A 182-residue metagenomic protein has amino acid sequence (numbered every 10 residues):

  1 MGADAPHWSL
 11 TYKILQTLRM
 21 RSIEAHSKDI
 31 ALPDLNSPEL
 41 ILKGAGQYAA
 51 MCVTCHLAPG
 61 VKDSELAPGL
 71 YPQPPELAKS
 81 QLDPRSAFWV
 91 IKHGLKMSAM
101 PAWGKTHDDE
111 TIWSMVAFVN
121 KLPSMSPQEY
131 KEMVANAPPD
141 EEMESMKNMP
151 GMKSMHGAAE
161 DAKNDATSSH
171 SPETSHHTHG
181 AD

Functional and structural regions predicted by a protein language model:
M1-G46, L82, W103-N120, A137-A162 (+1 more regions): Periplasmic c-type cytochrome electron-transfer domains
D4, K13, I30-A31, A67 (+2 more regions): Homeobox/homeodomain signature
K28-P38, T54-L66, P74, S80: Charged, low-complexity, helix/coiled-coil-prone segments
A45-P72, K96-P101, P123-Q128: Periplasmic/extracellular electron-transfer cofactor-ligation site, primarily the c-type cytochrome heme-c attachment
G69-S124, H179-D182: Extracytoplasmic electron-transfer domains, predominantly the class I c-type cytochrome c fold
Q128-P138: Short, flexible loop/turn segments with low-complexity composition
S168-H170, H176-D182: Long, non-transmembrane cytosolic or organellar matrix-exposed soluble domains/tails of integral membrane proteins
